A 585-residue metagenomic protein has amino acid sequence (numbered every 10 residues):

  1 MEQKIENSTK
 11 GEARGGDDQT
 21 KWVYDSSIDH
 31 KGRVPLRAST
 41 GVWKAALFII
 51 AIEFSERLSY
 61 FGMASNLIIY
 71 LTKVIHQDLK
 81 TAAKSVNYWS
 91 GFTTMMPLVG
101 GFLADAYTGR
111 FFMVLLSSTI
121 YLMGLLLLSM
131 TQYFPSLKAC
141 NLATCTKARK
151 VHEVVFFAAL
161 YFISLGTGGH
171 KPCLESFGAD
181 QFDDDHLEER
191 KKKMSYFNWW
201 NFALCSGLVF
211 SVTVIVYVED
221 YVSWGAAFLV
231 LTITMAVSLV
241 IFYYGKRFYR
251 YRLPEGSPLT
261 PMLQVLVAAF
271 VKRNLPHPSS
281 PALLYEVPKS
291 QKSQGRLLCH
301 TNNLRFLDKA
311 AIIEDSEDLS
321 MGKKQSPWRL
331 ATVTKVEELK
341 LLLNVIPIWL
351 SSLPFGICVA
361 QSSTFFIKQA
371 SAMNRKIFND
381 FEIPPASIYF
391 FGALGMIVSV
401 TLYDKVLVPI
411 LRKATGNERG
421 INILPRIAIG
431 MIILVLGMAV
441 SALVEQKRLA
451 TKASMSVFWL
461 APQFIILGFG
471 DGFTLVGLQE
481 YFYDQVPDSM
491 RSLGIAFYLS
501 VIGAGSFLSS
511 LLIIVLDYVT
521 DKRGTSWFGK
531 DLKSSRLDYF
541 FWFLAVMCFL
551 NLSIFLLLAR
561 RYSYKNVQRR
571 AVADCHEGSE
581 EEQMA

Functional and structural regions predicted by a protein language model:
E2-L142, T146-A585: Hydrophobic transmembrane alpha-helices of multi-pass solute transporters/permeases
